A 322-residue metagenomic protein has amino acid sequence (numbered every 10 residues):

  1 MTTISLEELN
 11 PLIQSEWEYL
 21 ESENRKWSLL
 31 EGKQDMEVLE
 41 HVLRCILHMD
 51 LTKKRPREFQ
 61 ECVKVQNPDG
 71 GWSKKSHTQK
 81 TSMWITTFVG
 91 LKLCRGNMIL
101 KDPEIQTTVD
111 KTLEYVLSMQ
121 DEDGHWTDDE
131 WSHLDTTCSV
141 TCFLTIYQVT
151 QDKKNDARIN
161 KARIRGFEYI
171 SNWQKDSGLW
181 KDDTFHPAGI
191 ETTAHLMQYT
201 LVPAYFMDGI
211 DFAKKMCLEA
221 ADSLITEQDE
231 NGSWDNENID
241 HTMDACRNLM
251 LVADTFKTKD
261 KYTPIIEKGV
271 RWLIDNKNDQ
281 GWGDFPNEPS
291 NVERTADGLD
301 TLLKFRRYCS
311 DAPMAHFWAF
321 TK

Functional and structural regions predicted by a protein language model:
M1-K322: Preference for long, amphipathic alpha-helical scaffolds in soluble/luminal domains and all-alpha bundles
